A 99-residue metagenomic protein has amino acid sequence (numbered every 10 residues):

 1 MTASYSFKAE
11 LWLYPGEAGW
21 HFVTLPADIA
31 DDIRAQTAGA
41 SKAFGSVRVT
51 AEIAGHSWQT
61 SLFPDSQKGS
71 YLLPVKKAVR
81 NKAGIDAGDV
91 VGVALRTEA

Functional and structural regions predicted by a protein language model:
M1-G69, A87-A94: Long, compositionally biased stretches
L25, P74-V75: A conserved hydrophobic position in a structured secondary element of the catalytic/binding core that shapes
A35-T37, V75-N81: Short alpha-helix capping/helix-loop boundary micro-motifs
A78-R80, G84-A99: Well-ordered alpha/beta subsegment
